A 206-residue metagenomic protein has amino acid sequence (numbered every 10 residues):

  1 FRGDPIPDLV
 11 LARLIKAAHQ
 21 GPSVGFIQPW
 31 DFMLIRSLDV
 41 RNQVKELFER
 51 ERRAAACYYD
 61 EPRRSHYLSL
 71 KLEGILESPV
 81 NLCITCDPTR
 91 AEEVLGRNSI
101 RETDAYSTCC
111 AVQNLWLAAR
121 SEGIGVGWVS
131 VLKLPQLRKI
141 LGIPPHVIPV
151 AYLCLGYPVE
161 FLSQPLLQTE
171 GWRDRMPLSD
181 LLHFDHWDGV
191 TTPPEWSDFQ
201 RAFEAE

Functional and structural regions predicted by a protein language model:
F1-R13: A short N-terminal beta-strand-loop micro-motif at the entrance of redox/enzyme domains
I6, D39, L132-K133: Short beta->alpha linker loops
L14, A18, L82, E93 (+1 more regions): Small-aliphatic-rich amphipathic alpha-helix that forms the alpha element of a beta-alpha
Q20-G25: Glycine-rich phosphate/pyrophosphate-binding beta-alpha loops
Q28-T108: Glycine/small-residue-rich phosphate/adenosyl-binding loop
R52-D60, G142-L167: A glycine-rich helix N-cap at a beta->alpha junction
C86, V131, Y157: Short secondary-structure boundary segments
Y152-E206: C-terminal helix-cap and adjacent tail motif
